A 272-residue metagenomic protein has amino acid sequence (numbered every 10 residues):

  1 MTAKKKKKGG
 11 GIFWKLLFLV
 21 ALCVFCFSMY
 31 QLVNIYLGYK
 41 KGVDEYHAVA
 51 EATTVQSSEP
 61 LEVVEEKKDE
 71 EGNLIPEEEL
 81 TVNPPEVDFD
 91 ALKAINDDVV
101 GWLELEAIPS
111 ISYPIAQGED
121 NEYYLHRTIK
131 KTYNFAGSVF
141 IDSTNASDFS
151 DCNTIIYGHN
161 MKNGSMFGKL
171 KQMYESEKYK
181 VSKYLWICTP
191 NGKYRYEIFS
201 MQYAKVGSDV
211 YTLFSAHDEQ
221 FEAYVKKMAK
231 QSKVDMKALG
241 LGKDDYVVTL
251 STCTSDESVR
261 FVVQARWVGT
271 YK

Functional and structural regions predicted by a protein language model:
M1-A3, L22-C23, L32: Juxtamembrane N-terminal intrinsically disordered, low-complexity segments that flank a cleavable signal peptide
M1-G11: N-terminal Lys/Arg-rich, disordered targeting/topogenic segments
G9-C23: Alpha-helical transmembrane segments
F25-K272: Solvent-exposed, non-transmembrane regions of membrane-associated and secreted proteins
